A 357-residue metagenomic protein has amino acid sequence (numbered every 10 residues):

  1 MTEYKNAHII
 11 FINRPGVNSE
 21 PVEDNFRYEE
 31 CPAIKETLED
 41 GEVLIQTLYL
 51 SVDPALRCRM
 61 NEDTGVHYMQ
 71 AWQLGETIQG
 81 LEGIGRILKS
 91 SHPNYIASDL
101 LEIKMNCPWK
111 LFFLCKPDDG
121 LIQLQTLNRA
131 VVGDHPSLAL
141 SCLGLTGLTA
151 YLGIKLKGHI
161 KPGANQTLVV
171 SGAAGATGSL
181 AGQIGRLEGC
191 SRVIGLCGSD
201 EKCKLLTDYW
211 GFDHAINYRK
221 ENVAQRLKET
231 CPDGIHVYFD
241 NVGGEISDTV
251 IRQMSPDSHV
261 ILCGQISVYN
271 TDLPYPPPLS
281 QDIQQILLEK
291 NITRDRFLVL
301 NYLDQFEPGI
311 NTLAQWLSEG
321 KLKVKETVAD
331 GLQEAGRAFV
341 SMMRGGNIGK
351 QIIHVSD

Functional and structural regions predicted by a protein language model:
T2-E39, Q46-S90, N94-D357: Terminal helix/beta-alpha structural elements that buttress the NAD(P)+-binding lobe
